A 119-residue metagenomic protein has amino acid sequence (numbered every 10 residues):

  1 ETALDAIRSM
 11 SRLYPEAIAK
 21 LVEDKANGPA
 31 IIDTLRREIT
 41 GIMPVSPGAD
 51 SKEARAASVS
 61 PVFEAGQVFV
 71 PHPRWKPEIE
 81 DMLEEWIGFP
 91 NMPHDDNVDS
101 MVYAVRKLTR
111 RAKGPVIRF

Functional and structural regions predicted by a protein language model:
E1-F89: Mg2+-dependent endonuclease catalytic cores in nucleic-acid-processing enzymes, primarily RNase H-like
V62, Y103-A104: Generic structural signal for bulky hydrophobic/aromatic residues embedded in well-ordered secondary structure
P93-H94: Short glycine/threonine-rich catalytic loop with a Thr-x-Gly-x-Asp
N97: Phosphate-binding/switch region of NTP-binding enzymes
S100: P-loop NTPase catalytic core of nucleic-acid-dependent motor ATPases
A104-F119: Acidic two-metal-ion nuclease catalytic site recognized across multiple nuclease folds, prominently DnaQ/RNase D-T
